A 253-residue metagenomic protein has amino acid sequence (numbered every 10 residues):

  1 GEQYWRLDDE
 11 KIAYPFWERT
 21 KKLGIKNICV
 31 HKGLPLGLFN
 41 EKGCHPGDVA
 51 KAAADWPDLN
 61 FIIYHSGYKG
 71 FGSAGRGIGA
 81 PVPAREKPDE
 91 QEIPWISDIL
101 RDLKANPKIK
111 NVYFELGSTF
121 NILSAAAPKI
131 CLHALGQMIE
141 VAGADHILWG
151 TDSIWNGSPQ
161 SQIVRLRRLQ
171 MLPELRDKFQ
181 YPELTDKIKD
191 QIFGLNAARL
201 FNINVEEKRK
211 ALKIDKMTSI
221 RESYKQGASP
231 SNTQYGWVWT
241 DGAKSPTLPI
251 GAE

Functional and structural regions predicted by a protein language model:
Q3-W149, G157, L175-E183, S231-Q234 (+2 more regions): Catalytic pocket-lining loop regions of alpha/beta-barrel enzymes, especially the amidohydrolase/enolase/GH5 lineages
F16-R19, L23-K32, R165-L169, A197-T218: A broadly tuned preference for mixed-charge, low-complexity surface segments
N40, G72, A134, S158 (+3 more regions): Solvent-exposed, non-transmembrane amphipathic alpha-helical segments
P46, I78-G79, E140, V164-R165 (+2 more regions): Alpha-helix boundary/capping detector
A144, L148, S153, S158-K210: His/Asp/Glu-enriched, well-ordered alpha-helical/loop segment that forms or immediately abuts the divalent-metal
I203, K208-E253: C-terminal regulatory/interaction regions
